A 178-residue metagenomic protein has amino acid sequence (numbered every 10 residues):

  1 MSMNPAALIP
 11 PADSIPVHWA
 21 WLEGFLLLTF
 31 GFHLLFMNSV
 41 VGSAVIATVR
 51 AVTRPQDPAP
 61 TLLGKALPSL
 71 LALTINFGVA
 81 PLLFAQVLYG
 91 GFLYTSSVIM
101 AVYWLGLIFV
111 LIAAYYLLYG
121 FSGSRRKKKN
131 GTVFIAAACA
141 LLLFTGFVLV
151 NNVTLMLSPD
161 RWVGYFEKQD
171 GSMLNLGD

Functional and structural regions predicted by a protein language model:
M1-F30, P58-A59, P81-V102, L155-D178: Membrane-interface interhelical loops and short amphipathic "cap" helices that link adjacent transmembrane segments
L27, P58-S69, R125-F144: Alpha-helical transmembrane segments and their helix-start/interface "positive-inside/aromatic belt" motifs in integral
L35-V45, V110-A113: Hydrophobic alpha-helical transmembrane segments
V41-P60: Membrane-interface helix-loop junction between the first two transmembrane segments
I46-T48, L82, V150: Hydrophobic alpha-helical segments of integral membrane proteins
S69-A136: Membrane-interface helix-loop-helix modules in multi-pass inner-membrane proteins
S69-F77, A136-L155: Hydrophobic alpha-helical membrane-insertion segments
